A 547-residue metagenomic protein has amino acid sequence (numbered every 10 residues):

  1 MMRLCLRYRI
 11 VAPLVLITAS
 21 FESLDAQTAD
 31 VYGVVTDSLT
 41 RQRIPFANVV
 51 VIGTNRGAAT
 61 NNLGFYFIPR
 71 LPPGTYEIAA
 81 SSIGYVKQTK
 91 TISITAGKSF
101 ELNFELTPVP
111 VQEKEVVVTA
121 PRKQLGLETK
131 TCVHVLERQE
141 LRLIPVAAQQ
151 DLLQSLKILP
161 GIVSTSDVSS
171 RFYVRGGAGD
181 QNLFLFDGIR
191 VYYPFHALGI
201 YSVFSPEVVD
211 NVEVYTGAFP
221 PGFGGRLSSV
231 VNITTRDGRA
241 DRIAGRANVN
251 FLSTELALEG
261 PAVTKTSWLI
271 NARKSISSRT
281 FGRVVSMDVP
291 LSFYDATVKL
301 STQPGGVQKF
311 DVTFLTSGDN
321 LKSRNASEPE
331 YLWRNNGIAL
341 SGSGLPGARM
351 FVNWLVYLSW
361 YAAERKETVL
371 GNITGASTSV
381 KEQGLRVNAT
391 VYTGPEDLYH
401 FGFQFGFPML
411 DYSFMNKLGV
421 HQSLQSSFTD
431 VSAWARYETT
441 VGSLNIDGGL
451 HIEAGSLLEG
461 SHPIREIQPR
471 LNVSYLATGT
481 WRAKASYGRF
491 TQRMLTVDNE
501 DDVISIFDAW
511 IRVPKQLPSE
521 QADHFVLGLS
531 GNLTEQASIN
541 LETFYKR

Functional and structural regions predicted by a protein language model:
T36-T40, A47-I52, S81-Y85, T95-P145 (+2 more regions): Short, acidic, small-residue-rich periplasmic hinge/interaction motif at the N-terminus of Gram-negative outer-membrane
T54-F65: Short, acidic Ser/Thr/Gly-rich low-complexity loop/linker segments typical of extracellular and cell-surface proteins
F100-F104, L152-S155, S170-F172, L185 (+3 more regions): N-terminal periplasmic accessory domains that precede and gate Gram-negative outer-membrane beta-barrel machines
L143, I189-Y215, S286, L291: Short acidic/polar hinge/loop motifs at secondary-structure boundaries that mediate gating or recognition
I144-A147, L153-Y193: Extracytoplasmic beta-strand/coil segments of soluble accessory domains associated with Gram-negative outer-membrane
A240-D241, P261-W333, A363: Periplasmic-side early beta-strands and strand-to-turn transitions of outer-membrane beta-barrels
V298-G318, L332-H462, L476, A537-L541: Face-selective signature of the C-terminal outer-membrane beta-barrel domain
S327-L345, T378, S426-F428, T491-R547: Outer-membrane beta-barrel signature, preferentially recognizing the C-terminal barrel domain of Gram-negative
